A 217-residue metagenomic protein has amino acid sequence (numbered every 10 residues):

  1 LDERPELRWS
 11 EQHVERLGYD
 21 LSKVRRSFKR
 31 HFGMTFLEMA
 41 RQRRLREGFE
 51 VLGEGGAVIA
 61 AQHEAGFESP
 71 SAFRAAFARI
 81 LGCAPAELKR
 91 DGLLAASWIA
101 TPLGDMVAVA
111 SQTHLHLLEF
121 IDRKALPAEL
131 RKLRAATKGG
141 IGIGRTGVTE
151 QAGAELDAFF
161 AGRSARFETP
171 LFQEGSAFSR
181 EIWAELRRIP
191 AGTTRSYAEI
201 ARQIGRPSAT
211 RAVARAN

Functional and structural regions predicted by a protein language model:
L1-S208: Basic nucleic-acid-binding alpha-helical/helix-turn surface characteristic of O6-alkylguanine DNA
T210-N217: Regulatory, non-catalytic segments
